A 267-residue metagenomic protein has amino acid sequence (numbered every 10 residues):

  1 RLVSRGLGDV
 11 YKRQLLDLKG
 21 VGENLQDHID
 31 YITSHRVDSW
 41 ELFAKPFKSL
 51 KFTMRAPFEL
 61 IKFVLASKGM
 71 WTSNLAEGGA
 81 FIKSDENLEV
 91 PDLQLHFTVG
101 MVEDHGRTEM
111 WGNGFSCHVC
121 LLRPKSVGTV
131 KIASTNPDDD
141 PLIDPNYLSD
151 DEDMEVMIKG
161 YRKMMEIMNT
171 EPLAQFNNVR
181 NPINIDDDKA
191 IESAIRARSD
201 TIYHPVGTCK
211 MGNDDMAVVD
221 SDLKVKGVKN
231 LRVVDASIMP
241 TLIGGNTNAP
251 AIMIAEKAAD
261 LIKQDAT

Functional and structural regions predicted by a protein language model:
R1-Y11: Single conserved hydrophobic/aromatic residue that forms the stacking wall/gate of nucleotide- or nucleobase-binding
G8, E23, Y31, A217 (+1 more regions): Glycine-centered loop/turn positions within well-structured domains that cap or flank conserved ligand/cofactor-binding
K12-G20: A short alpha-helix-loop-beta-strand transition element characteristic of N-terminal alpha/beta dinucleotide-binding
D17-L18, H28, R36, V234: Generic beta-sheet signal
K19-N24, C209-K210: Short linear loop/turn motifs
E23-F58, M70: Rossmann-like dinucleotide-binding core of oxidoreductases
D38-E41, M54-P250, A258-T267: FAD-dependent oxidoreductase catalytic-site/capping-region signature
